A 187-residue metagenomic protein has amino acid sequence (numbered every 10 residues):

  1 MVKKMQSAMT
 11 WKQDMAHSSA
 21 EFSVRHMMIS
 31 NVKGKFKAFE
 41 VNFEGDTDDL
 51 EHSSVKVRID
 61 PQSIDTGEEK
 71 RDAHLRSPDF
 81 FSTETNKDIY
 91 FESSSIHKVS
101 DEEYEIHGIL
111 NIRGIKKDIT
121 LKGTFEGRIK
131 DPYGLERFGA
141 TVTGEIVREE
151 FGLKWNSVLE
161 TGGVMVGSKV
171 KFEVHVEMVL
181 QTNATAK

Functional and structural regions predicted by a protein language model:
M1-K187: Low-complexity, acidic/polar, glycine-enriched regions of mature
